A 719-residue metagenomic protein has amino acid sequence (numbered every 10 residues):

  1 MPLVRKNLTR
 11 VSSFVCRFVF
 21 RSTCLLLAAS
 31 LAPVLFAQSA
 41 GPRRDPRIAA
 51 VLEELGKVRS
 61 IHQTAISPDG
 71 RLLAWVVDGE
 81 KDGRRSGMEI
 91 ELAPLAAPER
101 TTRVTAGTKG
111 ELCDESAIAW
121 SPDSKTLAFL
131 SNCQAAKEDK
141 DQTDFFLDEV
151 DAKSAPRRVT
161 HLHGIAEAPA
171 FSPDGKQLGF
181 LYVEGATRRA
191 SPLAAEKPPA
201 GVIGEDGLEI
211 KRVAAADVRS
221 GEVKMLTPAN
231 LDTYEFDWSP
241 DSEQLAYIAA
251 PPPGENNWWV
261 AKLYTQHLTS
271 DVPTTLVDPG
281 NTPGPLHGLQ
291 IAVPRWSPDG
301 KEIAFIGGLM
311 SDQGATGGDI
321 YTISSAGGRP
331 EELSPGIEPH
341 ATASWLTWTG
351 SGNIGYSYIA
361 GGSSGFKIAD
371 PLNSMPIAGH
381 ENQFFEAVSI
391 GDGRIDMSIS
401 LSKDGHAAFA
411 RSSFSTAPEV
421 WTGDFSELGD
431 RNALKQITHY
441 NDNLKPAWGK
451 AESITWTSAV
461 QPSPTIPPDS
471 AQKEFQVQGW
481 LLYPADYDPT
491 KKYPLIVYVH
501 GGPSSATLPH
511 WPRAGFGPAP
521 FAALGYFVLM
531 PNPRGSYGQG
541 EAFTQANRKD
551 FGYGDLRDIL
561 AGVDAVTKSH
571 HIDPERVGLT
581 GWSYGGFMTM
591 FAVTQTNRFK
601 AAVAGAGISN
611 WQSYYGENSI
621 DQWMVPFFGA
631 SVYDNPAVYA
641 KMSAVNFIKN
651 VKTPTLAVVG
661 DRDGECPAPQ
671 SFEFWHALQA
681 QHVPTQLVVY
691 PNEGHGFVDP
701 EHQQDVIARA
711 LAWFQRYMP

Functional and structural regions predicted by a protein language model:
G41-R59, G221-M225: A short helix->beta-strand "capping" segment at the edge of beta-propeller domains
E53-M88: Beta-strand-rich domains and repeat architectures in extracellular enzymes and scaffolds, especially beta-propellers
P68-D69, P122-D123, P173-D174, P240-D241 (+3 more regions): Residue-level detector of Asp-centered blade-edge/turn motifs that repeat once per structural unit in beta-propeller
G70-L73, L127, G175-L178, L245-A246 (+3 more regions): Hydrophobic beta-strand positions that form the internal "hydrophobic ladder" of WD40/Gbeta-like beta-propeller blades
V77-I90, G107-E115, A128-F146, H161-E167 (+11 more regions): A flexible loop/linker signature enriched in serine peptidases of the S9 family
P94-P98, E149-K153, D217-G221, H267-D271 (+3 more regions): Short loop/turn segments that connect beta-strands within beta-propeller blades
D396-P719: Serine-hydrolase catalytic core recognition
